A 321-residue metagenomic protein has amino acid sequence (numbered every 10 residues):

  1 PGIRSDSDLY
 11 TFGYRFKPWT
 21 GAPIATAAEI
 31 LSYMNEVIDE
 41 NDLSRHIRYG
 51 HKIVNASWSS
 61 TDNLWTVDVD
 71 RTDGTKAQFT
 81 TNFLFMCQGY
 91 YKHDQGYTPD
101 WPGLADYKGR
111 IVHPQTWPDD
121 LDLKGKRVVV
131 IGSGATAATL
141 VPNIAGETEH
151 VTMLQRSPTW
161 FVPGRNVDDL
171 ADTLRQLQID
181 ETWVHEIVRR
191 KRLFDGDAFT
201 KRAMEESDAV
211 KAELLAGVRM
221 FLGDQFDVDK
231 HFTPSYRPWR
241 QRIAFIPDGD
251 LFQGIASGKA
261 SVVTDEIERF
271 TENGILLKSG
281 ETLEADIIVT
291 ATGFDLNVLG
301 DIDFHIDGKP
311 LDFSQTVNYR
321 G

Functional and structural regions predicted by a protein language model:
P1, M86-D227, A260-S261, L283 (+1 more regions): Rossmann-like dinucleotide-binding core of oxidoreductases
P1-I47, Q155-P158, F221-F226: Beta1-alpha1 glycine-rich phosphate/pyrophosphate-binding loop at the start of Rossmann-like nucleotide-binding domains
P18-D39, R48, I131, K201-A212 (+1 more regions): Short beta-strand to alpha-helix junction loop
P23-K92, L214, K259, R269: Feature captures the FAD/FMN-dependent oxidoreductase FAD-binding
G50, K124-G125, E272: Phosphate-coordination loops involved in phosphoryl transfer and adenosine-cofactor binding
I53, Q78-K92, R127-I131, V151 (+3 more regions): Short hydrophobic core segments
A212, R219-E284, I288: Alpha/beta-hydrolase fold catalytic core
A291-G321: Glycine/threonine-rich phosphate-binding loop and adjacent beta-strand/alpha-helix elements that clamp
